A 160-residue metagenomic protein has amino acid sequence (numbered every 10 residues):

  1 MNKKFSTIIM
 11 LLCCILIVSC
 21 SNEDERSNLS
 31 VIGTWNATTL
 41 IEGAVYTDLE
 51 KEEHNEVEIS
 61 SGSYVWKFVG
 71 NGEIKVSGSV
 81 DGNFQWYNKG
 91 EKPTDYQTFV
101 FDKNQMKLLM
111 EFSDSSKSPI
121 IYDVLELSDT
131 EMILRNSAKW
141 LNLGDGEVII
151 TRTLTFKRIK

Functional and structural regions predicted by a protein language model:
M1-I8: Bacterial N-terminal signal peptides that target proteins for export
L16-S19: C-terminal motif of bacterial Sec signal peptides marking the signal peptidase cleavage site
S21-N36: N-terminal helix-cap/turn-to-beta initiation motif at the start of protein domains
W35-T38, I159: Short beta-strand edge/turn micro-motifs at domain boundaries
T39-V45, E58, V80, I150-T155: Serine/threonine-rich low-complexity intrinsically disordered regions
L40-Y46, V65-T130: Contiguous, well-ordered beta-strand patches that form the walls/edges of small beta-barrel/beta-sandwich domains
A44-S61, E147: Mixed-charge, low-complexity intrinsically disordered segments
Y96-V100, Q105, I133-K160: Edge beta-strand at a domain terminus
